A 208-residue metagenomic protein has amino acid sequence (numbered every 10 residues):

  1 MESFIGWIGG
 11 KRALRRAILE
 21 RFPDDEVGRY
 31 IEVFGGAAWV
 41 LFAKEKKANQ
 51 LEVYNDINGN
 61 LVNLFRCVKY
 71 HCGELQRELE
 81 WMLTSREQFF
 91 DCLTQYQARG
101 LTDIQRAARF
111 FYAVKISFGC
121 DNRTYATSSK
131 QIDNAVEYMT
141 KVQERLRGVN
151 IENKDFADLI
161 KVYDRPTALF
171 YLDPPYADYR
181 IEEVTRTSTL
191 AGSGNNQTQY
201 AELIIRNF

Functional and structural regions predicted by a protein language model:
M1-A17, R21-D25, K69-P175, Y200: SAM-dependent nucleic-acid methyltransferase catalytic core
M1-V53, A157-L169, Y176-F208: Class I S-adenosyl-L-methionine
E26-E87: Conserved S-adenosyl-L-methionine
N49, N55-N63, N122, N134 (+3 more regions): Detector for Asparagine
